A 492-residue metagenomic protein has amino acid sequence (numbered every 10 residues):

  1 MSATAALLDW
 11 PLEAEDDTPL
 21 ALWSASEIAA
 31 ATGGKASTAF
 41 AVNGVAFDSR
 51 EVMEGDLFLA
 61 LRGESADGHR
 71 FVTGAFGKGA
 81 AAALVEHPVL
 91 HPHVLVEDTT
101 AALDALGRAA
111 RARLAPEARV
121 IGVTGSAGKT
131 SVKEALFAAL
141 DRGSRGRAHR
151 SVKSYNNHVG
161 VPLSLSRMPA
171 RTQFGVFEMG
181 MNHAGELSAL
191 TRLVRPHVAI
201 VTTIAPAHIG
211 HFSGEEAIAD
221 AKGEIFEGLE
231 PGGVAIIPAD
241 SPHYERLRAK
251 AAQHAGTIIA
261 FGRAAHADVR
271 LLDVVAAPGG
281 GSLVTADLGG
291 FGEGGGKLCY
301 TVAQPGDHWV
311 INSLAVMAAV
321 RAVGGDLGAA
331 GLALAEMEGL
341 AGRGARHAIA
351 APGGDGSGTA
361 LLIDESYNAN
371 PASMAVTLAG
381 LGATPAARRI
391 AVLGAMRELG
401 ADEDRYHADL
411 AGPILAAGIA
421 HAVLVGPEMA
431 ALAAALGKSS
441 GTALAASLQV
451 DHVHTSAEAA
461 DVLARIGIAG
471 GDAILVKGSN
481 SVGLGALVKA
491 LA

Functional and structural regions predicted by a protein language model:
S2-T124, S131-R142, V159, S166 (+3 more regions): Short, basic phosphate-binding NTP loop
W10-P11, P19-L22, V123, K129 (+3 more regions): ATP-dependent carboxylate/acyl-activation modules
I28, D56, A75, L106 (+14 more regions): Residue-level signal for inorganic ion chemistry
E64-A66, L340, S366-T442: Active-site beta-alpha connecting loops in nucleotide-dependent enzymes
V72, F76-G77, T191-R192, G382 (+1 more regions): Non-catalytic positions within long, well-ordered alpha-helices that form the structural scaffold/packing of enzyme
E86-L90, A118, I200-A360, A386-A387 (+5 more regions): Acidic, Mg2+-coordinating active-site environments of NTP-dependent enzymes
A102-A239, E245-H254, A490-L491: Phosphate-binding loop of NTP-binding sites
